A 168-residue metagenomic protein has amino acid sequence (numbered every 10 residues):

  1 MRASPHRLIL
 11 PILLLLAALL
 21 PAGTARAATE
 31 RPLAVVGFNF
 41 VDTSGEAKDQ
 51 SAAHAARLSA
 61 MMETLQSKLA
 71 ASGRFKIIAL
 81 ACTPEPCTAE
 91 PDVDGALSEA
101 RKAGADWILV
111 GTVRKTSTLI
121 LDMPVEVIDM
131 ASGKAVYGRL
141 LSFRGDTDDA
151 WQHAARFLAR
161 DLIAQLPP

Functional and structural regions predicted by a protein language model:
M1-R7: N-terminal secretory signal peptides that target proteins for export/translocation
R2, A25-A28: Cytosolic linker/terminal segments flanking nucleotidyl-cyclase catalytic modules
I9-P21: Bacterial N-terminal signal peptides
A27-T43, E63, K68-G73, L97-A103 (+2 more regions): C-terminal/domain-edge helix-coil "capping" segments
G45-A47, A89-E90, L121: Short, well-ordered secondary-structure micro-motifs
A47-A60: Glycine- and acidic-residue-enriched helix-capping/strand-helix junction motifs
K48-Q50, M123-E126: Short, glycine/charged-enriched secondary-structure capping and boundary segments
A70-V110: Short, solvent-exposed, polar/charged sequence segments at loop or secondary-structure edges
